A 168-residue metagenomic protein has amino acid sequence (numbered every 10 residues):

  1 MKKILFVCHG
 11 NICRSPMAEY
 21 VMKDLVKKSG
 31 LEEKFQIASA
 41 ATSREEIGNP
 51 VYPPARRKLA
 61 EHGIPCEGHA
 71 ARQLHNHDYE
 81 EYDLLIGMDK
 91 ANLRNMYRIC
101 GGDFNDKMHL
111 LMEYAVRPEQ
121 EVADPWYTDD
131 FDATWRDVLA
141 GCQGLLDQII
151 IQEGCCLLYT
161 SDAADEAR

Functional and structural regions predicted by a protein language model:
M1-E81, D147-C155: Conserved active-site segments centered on acidic
S15, M88-D89: Replace "coordinates the UDP/GDP/TDP-sugar" with "coordinates nucleotide-activated sugar donors
D24-V26, R56-L59, N105-K107, Y127-D130 (+1 more regions): Short, low-complexity, polar/charged sequence segments that are solvent-exposed and flexible
D78, L84, K90-L158: Phosphate-binding/catalytic loops
Y159-A164: Conserved small/polar residues in nucleotide/adenosyl-binding loops
